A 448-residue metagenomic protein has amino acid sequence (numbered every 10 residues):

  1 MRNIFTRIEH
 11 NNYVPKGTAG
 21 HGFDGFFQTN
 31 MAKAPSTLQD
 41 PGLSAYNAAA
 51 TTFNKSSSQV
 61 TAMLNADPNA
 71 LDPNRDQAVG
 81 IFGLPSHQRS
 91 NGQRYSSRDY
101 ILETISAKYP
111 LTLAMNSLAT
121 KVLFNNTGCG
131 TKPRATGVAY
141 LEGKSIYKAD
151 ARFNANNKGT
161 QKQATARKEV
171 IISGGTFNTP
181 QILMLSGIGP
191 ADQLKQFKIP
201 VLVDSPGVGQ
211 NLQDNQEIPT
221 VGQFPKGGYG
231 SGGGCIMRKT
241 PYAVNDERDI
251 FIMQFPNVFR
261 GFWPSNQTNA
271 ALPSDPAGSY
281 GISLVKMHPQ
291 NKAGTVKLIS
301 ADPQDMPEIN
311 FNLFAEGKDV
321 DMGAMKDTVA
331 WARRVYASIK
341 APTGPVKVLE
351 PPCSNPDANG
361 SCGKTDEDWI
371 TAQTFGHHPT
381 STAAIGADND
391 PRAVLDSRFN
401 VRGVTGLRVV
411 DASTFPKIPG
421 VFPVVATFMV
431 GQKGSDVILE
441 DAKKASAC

Functional and structural regions predicted by a protein language model:
R2-A135: Conserved redox-cofactor binding core of oxidoreductases
E9, P15-G22, Q28-S36, K168 (+10 more regions): Mid-to-C-terminal "cap/lid" subdomains and adjacent gly/pro-rich loops that border and regulate access to redox
N65-R75, S145, A155-K158, P264-A271 (+1 more regions): Surface-exposed intrinsically disordered loops and tails
M115, T120-L123, A341-I418: A glycine-rich dinucleotide-binding beta-alpha-beta segment and adjacent secondary-structure elements that constitute
E142, G174-G175, S186: Glycine-rich, N-terminal phosphate-binding loop of Rossmann-like dinucleotide-binding domains
N156-E169, S173: Core beta-strand elements of the Rossmann-like FAD/NAD(P) dinucleotide-binding domain in flavoenzyme oxidoreductases
W263-V320, R392-V421: Active-site beta-strand/loop architecture of penicillin-binding DD-peptidases
K417-D436: A conserved FAD-binding loop/helix module that cradles the flavin
